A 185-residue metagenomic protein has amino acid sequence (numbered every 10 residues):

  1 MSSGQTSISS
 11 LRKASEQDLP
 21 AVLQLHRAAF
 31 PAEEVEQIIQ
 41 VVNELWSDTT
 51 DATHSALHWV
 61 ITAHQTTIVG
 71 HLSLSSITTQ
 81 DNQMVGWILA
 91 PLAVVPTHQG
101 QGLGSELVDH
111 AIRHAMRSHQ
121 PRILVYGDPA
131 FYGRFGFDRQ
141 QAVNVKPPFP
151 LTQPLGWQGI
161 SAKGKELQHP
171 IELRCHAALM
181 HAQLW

Functional and structural regions predicted by a protein language model:
S9-V22: A short beta-loop-alpha structural element at the N-terminal edge of CoA-dependent acyl/N-acetyltransferase catalytic
L19, L23-H64, V69-S73: Active-site rim helix/loop that mediates acceptor-substrate recognition in acyltransferases
H64-T66, T97, S161-E166: Short loop segments at secondary-structure junctions
T67, D81, V95-E106, S118 (+1 more regions): Conserved glycine-rich acetyl-CoA-binding loop
I77-L89, Q99: A conserved beta-turn-beta hairpin within the catalytic core of GNAT-like acetyltransferases that forms part
L89, V94, G100-R113, V125: Conserved acetyl-CoA-binding loop-helix of GNAT-fold acetyltransferases
R117-P121, Y126-T152: Conserved active-site alpha-helix within GNAT-family acetyltransferase domains
P147-W185: C-terminal "cap" of GNAT-fold acetyltransferases
